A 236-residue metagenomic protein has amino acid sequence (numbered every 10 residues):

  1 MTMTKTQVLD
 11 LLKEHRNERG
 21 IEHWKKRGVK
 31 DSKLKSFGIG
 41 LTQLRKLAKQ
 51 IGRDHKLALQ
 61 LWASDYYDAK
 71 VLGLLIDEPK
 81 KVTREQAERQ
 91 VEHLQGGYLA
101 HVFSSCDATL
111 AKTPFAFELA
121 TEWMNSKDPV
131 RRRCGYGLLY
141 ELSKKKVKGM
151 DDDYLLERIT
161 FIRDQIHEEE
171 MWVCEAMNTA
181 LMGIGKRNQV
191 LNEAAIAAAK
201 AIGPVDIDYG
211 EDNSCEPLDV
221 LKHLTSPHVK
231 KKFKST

Functional and structural regions predicted by a protein language model:
M1-T236: Alpha-helical scaffold domains
